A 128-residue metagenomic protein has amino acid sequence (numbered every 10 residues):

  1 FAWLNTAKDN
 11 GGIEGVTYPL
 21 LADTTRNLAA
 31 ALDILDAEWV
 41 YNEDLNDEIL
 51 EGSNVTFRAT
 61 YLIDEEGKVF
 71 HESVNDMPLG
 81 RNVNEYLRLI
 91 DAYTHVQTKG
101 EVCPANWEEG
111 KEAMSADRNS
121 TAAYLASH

Functional and structural regions predicted by a protein language model:
F1-H128: Chalcogenol-based redox active-site neighborhoods
